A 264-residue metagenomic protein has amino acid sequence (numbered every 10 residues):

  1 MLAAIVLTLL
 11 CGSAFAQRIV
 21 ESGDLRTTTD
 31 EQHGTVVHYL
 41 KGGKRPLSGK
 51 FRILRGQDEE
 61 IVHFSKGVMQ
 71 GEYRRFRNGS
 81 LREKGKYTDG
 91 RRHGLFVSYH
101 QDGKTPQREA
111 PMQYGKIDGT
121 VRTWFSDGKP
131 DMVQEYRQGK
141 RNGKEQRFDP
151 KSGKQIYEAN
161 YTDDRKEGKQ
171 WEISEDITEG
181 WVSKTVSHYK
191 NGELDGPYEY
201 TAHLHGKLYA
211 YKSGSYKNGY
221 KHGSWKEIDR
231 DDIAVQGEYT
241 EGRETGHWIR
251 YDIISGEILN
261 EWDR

Functional and structural regions predicted by a protein language model:
L2-G12: Bacterial N-terminal signal peptides
G12-R264: Glycine/tyrosine- and acidic-biased, solvent-exposed loop/turn segments at the edges of beta-strands
